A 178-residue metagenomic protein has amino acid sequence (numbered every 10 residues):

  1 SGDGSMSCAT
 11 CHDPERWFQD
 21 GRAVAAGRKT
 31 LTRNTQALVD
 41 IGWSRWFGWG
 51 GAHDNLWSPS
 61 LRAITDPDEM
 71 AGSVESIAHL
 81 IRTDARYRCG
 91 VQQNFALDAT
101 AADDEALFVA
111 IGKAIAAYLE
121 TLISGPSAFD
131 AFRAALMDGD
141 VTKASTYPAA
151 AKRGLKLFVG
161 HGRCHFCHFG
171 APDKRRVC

Functional and structural regions predicted by a protein language model:
S1-C178: Periplasmic c-type cytochrome electron-transfer domains
